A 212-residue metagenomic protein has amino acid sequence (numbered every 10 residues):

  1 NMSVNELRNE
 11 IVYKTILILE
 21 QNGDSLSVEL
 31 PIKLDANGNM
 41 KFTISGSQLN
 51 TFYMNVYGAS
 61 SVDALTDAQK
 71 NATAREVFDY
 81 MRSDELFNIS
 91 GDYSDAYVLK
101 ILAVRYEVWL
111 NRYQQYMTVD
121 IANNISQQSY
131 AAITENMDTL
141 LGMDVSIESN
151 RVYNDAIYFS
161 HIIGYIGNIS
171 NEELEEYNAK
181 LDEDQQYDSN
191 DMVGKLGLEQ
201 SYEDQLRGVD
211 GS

Functional and structural regions predicted by a protein language model:
N1-S212: Membrane-proximal periplasmic segments of bacterial cell-envelope enzymes, especially penicillin-binding proteins
